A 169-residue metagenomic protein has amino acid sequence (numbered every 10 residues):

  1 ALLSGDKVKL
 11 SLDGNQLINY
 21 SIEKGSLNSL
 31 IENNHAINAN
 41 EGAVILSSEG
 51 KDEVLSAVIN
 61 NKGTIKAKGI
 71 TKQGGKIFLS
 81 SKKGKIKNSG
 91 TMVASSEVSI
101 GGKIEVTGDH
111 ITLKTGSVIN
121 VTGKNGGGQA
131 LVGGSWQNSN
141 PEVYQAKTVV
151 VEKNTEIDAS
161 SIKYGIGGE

Functional and structural regions predicted by a protein language model:
A1-E169: Extracellular and secretory-pathway beta-repeat/beta-biased strand scaffolds
